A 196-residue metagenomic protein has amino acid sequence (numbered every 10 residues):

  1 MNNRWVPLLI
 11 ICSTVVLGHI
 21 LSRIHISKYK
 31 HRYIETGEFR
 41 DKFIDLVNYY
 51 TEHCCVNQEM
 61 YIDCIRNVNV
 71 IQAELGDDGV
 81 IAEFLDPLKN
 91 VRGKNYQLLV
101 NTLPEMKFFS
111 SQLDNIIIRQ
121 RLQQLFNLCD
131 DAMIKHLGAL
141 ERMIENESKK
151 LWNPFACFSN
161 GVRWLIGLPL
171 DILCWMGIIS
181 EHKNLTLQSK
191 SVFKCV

Functional and structural regions predicted by a protein language model:
M1-N3, G18-H19, E38, Y49-Y50: Long, non-globular targeting/processing and low-complexity regions
M1-S13, E181-V196: Hydrophobic alpha-helical transmembrane segments
P7-H25, G167-W175, K194-V196: Alpha-helical membrane-embedded segments
V16-E38, L185-L187: Transmembrane-cytosolic junction motif
Y29-D63, C195: Amphipathic, membrane-active segments
N48, G76, V80, G138-E141 (+1 more regions): Charged/polar positions within long, soluble alpha-helices
C54-Q124: Long, solvent-exposed extracytoplasmic domains/loops
G93-L187: Membrane-proximal, non-transmembrane alpha-helical segments
